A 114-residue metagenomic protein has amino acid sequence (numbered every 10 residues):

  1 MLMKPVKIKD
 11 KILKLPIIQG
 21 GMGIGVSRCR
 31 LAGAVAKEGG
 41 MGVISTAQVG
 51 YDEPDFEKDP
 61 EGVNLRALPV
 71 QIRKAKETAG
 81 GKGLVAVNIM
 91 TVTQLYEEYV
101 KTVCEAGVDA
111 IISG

Functional and structural regions predicted by a protein language model:
M1-G114: Active-site entrance/lid segments in N-terminal catalytic domains of soluble metabolic enzymes
